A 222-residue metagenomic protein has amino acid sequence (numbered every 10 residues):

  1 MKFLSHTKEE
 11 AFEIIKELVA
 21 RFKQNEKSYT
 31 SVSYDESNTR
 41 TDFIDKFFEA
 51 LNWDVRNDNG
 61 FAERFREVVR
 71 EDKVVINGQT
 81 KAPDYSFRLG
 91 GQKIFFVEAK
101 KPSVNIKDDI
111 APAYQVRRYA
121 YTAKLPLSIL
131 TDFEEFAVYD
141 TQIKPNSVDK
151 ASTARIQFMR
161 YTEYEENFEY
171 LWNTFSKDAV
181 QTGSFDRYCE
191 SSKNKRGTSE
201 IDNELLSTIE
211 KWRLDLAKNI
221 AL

Functional and structural regions predicted by a protein language model:
M1-E26, Q79, P83, L89-K93 (+1 more regions): Short, basic/polar, glycine-containing "phosphate-handling" surface segments that engage DNA
T30-V68: Acidic-basic catalytic patches of nuclease active cores, encompassing PD-(D/E)XK and other metal-cofactor nuclease
V32, E36, V74-V75, N105: Short secondary-structure transition/capping motifs
T39, E63-F65, V69, D186 (+2 more regions): Short, intrinsically disordered low-complexity segments
N57-G91: Active-site metal-binding core of divalent-cation-utilizing nuclease and nuclease-like domains
